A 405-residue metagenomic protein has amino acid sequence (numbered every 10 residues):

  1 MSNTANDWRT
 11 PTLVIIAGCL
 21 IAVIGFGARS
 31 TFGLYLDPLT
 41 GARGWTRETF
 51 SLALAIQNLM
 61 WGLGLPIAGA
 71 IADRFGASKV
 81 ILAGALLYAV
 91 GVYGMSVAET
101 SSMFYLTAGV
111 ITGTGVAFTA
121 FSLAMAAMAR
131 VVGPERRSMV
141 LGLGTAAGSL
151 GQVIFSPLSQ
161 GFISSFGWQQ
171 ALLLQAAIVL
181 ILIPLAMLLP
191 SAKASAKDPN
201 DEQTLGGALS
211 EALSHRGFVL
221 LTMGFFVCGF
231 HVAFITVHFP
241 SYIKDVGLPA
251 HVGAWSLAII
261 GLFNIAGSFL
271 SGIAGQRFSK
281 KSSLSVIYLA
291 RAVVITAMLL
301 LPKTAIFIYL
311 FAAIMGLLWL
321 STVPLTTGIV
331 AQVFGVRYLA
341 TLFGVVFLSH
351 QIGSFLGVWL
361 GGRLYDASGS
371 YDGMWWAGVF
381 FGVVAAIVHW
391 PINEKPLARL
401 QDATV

Functional and structural regions predicted by a protein language model:
F32-L36, R216-F269: Extracytoplasmic gate region of multi-pass secondary transporters
A55-A70, A258-L270: Central cavity-lining transmembrane alpha-helices of secondary-active solute carriers, predominantly the Major
G64-G76, S268-S279, D366: Helix-to-loop junctions at the C-terminal end of transmembrane segments in multipass secondary transporters
L86-E99, A290-K303: C-terminal ends and interior cores of transmembrane alpha-helices in multi-pass membrane transporters/permeases
M103-T119, F226, F307-S321: Hydrophobic core of transmembrane alpha-helices in multi-pass small-molecule transporters, especially MFS/SLC-type
A108-A146, G335: Cytoplasmic helix-loop-helix junction between adjacent transmembrane helices in 12-TM secondary transporters
G144-A194: Helix-loop-helix hairpin linking two adjacent transmembrane segments in secondary transporters
L188-G207, A398-V405: Flexible cytoplasmic inter-helical loops of multi-pass small-molecule transporters
